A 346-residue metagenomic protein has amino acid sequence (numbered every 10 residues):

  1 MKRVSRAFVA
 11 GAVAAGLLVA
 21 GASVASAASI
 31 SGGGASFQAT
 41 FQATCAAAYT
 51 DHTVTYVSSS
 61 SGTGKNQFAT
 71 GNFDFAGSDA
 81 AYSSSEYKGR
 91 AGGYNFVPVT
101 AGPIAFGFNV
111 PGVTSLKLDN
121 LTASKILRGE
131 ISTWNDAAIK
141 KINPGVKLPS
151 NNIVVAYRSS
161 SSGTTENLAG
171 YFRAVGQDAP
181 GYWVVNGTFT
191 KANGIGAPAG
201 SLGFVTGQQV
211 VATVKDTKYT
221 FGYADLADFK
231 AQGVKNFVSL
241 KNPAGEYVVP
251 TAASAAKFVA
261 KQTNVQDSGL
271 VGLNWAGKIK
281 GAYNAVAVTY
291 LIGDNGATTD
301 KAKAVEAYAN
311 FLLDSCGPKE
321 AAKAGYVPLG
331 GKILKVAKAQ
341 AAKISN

Functional and structural regions predicted by a protein language model:
M1-A10: Bacterial Sec-dependent N-terminal signal peptides
R3, S26-N346: Flexible loop/hinge segments at secondary-structure junctions
F8-V9, L17-S26: C-terminal segment of classical bacterial N-terminal signal peptides
